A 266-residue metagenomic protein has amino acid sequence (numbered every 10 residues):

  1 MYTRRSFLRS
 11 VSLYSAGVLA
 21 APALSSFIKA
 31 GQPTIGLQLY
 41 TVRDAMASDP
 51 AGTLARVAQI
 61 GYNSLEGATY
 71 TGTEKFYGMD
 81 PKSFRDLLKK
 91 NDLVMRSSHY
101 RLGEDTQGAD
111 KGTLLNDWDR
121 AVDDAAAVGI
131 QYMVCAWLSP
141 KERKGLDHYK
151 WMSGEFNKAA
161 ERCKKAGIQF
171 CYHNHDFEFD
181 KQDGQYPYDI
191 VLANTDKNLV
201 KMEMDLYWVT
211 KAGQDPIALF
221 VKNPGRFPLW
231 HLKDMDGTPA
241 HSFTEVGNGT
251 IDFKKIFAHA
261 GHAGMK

Functional and structural regions predicted by a protein language model:
Y2-V18, P22-G36, R43-I60, D183-P187 (+2 more regions): Histidine-acidic metal/acid-base catalytic patches
Y2-Y132, K201, G225: N-terminal pre-domain/capping segments
S12, G17, A23, N91 (+1 more regions): Active-site acidic/histidine proton-transfer and metal-coordination neighborhood in alpha/beta enzyme cores
G36-T41, T69-G78, I168, Y172-Q185 (+1 more regions): Short N-terminal secondary-structure initiator segments
Y40-V42, A68-G72, Y100-G103, L138-P140 (+3 more regions): Active-site beta-loop-alpha junctions enriched in small/polar residues
D44-A47, G78, L115, E142-L146 (+2 more regions): Loop/helix-junction capping segments adjacent to catalytic residues or to phosphate/diphosphate-binding pockets
K75, R143, A240: Glycine/Thr-rich phosphate-binding loops of Rossmann-like dinucleotide-binding domains
